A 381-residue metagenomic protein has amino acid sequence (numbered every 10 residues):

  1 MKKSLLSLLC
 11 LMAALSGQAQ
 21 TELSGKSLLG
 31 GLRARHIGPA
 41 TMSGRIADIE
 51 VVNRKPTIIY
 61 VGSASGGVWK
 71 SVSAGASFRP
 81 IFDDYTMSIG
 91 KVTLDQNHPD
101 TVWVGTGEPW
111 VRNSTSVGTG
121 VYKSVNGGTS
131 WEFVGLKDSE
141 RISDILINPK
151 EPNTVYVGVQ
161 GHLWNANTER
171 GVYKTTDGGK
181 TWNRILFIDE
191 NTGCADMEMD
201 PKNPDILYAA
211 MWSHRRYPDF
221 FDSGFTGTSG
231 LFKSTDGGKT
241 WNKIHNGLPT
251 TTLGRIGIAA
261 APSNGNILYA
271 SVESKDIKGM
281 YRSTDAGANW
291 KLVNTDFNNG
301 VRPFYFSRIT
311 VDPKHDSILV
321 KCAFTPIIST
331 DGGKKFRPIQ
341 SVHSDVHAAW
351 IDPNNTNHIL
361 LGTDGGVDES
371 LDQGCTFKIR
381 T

Functional and structural regions predicted by a protein language model:
M1-E22: Bacterial Sec-dependent N-terminal signal peptides
Q20-T381: Beta-propeller blade termini and top-face loops
